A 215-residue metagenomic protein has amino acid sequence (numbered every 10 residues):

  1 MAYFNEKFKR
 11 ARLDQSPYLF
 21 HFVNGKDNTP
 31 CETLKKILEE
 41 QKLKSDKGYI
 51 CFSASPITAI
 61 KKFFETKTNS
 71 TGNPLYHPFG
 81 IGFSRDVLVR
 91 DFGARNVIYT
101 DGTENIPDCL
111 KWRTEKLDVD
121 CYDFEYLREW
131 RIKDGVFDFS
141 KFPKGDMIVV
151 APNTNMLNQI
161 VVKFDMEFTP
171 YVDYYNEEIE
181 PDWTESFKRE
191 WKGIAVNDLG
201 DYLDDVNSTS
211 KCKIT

Functional and structural regions predicted by a protein language model:
M1-T215: NAD-dependent ADP-ribosyltransferases
